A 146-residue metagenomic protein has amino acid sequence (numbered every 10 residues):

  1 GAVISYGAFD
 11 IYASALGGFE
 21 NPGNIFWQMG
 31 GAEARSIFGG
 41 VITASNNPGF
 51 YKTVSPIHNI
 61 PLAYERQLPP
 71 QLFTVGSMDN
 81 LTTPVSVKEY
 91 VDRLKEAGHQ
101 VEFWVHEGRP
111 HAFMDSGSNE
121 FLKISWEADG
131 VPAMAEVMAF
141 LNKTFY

Functional and structural regions predicted by a protein language model:
G1-G49: Hydrolase active-site cap/lid region
A2-Y6, T74, H106-E107: Alpha/beta-hydrolase-fold catalytic nucleophile elbow
N47-P61: Alpha-helical scaffolding within the catalytic cores of extracellular/periplasmic polymer-degrading hydrolases
H58-L68, V85-S86, E102: Conserved serine/cysteine hydrolase catalytic core
R66-Q67, L72-V75, D79: Short beta-strand/loop motif that positions the catalytic acidic residue of the alpha/beta-hydrolase fold
N80-E89: Conserved alpha/beta-hydrolase "acid-adjacent" motif
H106-F121: Histidine-bearing beta->alpha loop at or near hydrolase active sites
E120-Y146: Catalytic active-site module of serine/aspartate enzymes centered on a nucleophile-bearing elbow/loop
